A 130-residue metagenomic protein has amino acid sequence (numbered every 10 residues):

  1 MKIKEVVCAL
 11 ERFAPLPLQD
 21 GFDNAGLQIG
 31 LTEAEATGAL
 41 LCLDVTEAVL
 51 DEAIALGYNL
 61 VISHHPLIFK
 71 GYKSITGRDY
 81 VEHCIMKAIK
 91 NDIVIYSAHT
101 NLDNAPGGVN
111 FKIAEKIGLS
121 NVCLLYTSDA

Functional and structural regions predicted by a protein language model:
I3-P17, G21-N24, Q28-L60, L67-V122: Active-site loop-to-helix "anion-binding N-cap" substructures in soluble metabolic enzymes
Y126-A130: Conserved small/polar residues in nucleotide/adenosyl-binding loops
